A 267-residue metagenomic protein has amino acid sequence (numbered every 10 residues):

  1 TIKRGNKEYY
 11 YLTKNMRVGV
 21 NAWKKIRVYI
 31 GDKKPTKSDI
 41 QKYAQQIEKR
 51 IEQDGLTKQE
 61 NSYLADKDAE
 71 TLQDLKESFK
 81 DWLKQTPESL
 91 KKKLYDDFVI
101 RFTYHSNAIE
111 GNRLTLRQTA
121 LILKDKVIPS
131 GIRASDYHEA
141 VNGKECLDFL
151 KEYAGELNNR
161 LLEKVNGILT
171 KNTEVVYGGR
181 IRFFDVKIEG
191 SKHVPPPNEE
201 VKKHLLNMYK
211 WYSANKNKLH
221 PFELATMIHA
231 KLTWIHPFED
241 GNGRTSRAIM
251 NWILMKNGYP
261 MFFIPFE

Functional and structural regions predicted by a protein language model:
T1-D240, R244-E267: FIC/Doc superfamily catalytic core
